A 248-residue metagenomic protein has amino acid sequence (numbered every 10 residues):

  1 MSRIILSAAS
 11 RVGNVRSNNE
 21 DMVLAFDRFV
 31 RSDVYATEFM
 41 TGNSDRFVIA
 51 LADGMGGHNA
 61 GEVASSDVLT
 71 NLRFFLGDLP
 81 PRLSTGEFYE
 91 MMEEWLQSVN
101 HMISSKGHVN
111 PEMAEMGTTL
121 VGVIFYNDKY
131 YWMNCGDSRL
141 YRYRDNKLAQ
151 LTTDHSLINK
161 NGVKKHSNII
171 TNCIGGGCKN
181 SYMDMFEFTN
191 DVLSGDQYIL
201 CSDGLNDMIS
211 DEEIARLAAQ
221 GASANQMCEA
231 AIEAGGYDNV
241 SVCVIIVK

Functional and structural regions predicted by a protein language model:
M1-K248: PP2C/PPM-type serine/threonine phosphatase catalytic domain
